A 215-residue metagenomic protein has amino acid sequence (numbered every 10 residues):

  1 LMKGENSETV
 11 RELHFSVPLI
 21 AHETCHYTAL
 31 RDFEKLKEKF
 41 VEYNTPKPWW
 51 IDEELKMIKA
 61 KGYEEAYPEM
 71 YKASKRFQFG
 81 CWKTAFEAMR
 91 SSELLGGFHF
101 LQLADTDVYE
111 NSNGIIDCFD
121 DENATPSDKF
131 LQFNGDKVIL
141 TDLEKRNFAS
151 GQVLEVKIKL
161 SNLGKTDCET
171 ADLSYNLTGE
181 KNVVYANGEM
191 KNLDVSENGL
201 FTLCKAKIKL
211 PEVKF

Functional and structural regions predicted by a protein language model:
M2-D194: Substrate-binding clefts and catalytic carboxylate motifs of secreted carbohydrate-active enzymes
V183-K214: Intrinsically disordered, low-complexity Pro/Gly/Ser/Thr-rich segments with frequent PxxP/GP/PP motifs and embedded
